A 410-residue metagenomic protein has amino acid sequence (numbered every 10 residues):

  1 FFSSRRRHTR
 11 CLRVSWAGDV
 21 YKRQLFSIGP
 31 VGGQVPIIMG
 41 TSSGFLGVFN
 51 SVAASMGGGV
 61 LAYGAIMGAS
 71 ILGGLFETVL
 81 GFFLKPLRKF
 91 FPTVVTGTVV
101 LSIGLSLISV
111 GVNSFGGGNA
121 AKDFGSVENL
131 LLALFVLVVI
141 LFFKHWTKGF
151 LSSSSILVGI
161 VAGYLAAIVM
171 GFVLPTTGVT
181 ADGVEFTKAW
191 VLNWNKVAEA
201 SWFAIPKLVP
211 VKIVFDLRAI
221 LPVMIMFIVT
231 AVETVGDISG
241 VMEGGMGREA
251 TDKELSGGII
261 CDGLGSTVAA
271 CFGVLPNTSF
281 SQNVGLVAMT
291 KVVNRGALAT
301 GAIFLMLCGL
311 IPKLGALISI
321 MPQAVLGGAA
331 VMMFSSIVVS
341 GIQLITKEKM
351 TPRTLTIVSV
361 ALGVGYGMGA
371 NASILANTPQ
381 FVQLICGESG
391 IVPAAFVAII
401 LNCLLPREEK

Functional and structural regions predicted by a protein language model:
F1-Y21: Single conserved hydrophobic/aromatic residue that forms the stacking wall/gate of nucleotide- or nucleobase-binding
R10-S15, I156, I160-S256, V382-Q383: Helix-loop-helix hairpins and the membrane-proximal interhelical loops of multi-pass alpha-helical transport proteins
R13, V31-F45, K89-T98, L151-V158 (+3 more regions): Short, non-helical or kinked segments that cap or interrupt transmembrane helices
R13-S15, D19, Y63-L72, S256-G265 (+1 more regions): Alpha-helical transmembrane segments of multi-pass membrane proteins
F26-A53, V232-V293: Alpha-helical membrane segments and immediately flanking helix-loop junctions that form or couple to the substrate/ion
P30-P36, F91-V99, V223, A250-S256 (+1 more regions): The feature identifies polytopic integral membrane transport proteins across all domains of life
A54-V173, A302-K410: Membrane-embedded alpha-helical modules
E128-L131, K212-A219, E249-G258, V292-G296 (+2 more regions): Membrane-interfacial loop-to-helix junctions in multi-pass transporters
